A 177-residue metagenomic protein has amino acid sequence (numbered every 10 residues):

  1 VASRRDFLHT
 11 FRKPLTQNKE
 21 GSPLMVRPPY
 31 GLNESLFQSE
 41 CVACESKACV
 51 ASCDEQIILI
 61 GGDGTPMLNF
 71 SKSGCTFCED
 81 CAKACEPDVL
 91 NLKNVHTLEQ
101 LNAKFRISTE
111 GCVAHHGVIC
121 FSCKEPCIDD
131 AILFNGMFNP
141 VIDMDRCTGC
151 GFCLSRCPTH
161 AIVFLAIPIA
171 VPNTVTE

Functional and structural regions predicted by a protein language model:
V1-E177: Non-ligating segments of multi-cofactor redox enzymes
